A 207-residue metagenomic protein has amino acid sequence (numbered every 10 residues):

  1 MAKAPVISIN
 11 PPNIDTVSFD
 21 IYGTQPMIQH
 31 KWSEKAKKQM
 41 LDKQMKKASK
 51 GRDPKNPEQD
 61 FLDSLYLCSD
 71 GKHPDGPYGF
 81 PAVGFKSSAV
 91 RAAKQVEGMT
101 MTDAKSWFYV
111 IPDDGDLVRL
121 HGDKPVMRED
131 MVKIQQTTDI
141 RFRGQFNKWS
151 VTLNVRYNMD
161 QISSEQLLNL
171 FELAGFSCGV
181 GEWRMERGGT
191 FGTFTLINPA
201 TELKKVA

Functional and structural regions predicted by a protein language model:
M1-A207: RNA-interacting cores
